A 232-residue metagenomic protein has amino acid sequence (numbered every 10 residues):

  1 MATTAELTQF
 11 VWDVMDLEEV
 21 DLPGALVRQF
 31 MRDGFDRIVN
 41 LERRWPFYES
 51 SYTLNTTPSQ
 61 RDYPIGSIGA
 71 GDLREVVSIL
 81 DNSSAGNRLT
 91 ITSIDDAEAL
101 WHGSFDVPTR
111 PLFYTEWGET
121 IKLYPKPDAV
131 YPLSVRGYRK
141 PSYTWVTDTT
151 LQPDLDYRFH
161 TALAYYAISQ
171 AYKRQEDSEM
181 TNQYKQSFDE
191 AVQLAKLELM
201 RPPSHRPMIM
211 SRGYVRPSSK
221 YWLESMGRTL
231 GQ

Functional and structural regions predicted by a protein language model:
M1-Q232: Glycine-enriched, solvent-exposed interface loops adjoining structured elements
